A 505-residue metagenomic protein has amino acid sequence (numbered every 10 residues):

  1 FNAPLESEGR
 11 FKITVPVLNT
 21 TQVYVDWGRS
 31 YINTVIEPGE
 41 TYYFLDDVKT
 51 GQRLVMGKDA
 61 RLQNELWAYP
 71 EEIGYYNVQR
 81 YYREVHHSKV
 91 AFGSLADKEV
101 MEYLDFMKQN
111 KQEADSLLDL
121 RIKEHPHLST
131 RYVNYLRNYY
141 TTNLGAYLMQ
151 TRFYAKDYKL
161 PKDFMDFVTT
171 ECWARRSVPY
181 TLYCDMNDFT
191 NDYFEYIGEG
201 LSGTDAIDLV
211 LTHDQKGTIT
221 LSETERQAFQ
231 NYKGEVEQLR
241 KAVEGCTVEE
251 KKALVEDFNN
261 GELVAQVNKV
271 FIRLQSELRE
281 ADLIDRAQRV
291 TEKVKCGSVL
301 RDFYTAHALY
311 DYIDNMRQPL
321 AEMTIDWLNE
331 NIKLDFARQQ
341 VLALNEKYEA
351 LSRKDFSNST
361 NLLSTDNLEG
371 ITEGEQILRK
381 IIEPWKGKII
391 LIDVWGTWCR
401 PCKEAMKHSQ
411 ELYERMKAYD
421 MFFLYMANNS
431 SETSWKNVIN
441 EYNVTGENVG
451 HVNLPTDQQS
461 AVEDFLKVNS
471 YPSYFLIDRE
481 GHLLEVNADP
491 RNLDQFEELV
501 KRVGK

Functional and structural regions predicted by a protein language model:
E6, K12-T21: Short Pro-Gly-centered beta-turn/loop motif in secreted/extracellular proteins
N19-R29: A short, solvent-exposed beta-strand micro-motif common in secreted/extracellular proteins
G57-P384: Oxidative protein folding and maturation machinery
S276, I439-Y471, I477-R479: Short, internal strand/loop/helix patches that form the active-site neighborhood or redox-interaction surface
K386, V394-E411, N428-S430: Conserved redox-active cysteine motifs that mediate thiol-disulfide chemistry, especially di-cysteine Cys-X(1-2)-Cys
K388-I389, M406-M426, E497, R502-G504: Conserved helix-turn-beta segment immediately C-terminal to the redox Cys motif in thioredoxin-like folds
Y419-S434, V444-Q458: Thiol-based oxidoreductase modules, predominantly thioredoxin-like and allied folds used for disulfide exchange
L476-K505: Thiol-/selenol-based redox modules, centered on thioredoxin-like and closely related oxidoreductase domains
